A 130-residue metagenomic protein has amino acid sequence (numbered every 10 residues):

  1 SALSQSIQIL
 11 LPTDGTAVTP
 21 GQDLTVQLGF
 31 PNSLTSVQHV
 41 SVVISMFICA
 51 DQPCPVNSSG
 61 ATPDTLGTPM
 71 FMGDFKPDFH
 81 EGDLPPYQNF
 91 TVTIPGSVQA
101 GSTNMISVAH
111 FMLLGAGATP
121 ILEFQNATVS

Functional and structural regions predicted by a protein language model:
S1-Q8: Fungal secretory targeting signals
L3, S36-V40, A100-S102: Short loop/turn segments at connectors of secondary-structure elements within structured domains
L11-T19: Short beta-strand segments of immunoglobulin-like
G15, P31, P95-Q99: Residue-level recognition of the GNAT/N-acetyltransferase active site
Q22-V26: Structural beta-strand segments of beta-rich domains
P31-H80, A109, I121-F124: Contiguous segments within soluble domain cores/interaction surfaces
S45, L84-T128: Internal, hydrophobic beta-strand segments that form the core of beta-sheet-rich folds
